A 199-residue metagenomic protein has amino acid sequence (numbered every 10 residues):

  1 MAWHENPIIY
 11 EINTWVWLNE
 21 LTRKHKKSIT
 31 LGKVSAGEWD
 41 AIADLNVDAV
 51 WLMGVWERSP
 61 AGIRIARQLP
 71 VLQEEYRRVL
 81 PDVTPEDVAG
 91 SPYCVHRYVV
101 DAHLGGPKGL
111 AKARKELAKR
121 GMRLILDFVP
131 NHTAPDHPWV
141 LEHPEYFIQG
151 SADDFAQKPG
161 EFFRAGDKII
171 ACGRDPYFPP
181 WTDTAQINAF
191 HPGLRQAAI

Functional and structural regions predicted by a protein language model:
A2-Q196: Acidic/aromatic-lined carbohydrate-recognition and catalytic surfaces of CAZymes acting on diverse glycans
